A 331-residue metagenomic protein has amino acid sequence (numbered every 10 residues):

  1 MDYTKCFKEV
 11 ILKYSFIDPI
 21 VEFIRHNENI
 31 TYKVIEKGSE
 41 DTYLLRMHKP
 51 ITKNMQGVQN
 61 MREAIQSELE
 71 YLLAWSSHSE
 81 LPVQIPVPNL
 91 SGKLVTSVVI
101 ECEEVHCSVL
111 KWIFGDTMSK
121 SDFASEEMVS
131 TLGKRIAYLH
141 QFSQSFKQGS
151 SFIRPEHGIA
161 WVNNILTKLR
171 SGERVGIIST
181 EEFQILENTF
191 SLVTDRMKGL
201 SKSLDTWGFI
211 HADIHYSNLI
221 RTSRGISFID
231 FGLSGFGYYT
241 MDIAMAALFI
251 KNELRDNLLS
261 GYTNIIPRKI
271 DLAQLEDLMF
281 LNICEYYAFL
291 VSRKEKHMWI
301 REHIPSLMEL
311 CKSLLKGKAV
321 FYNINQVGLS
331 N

Functional and structural regions predicted by a protein language model:
M1-V21: Juxta-kinase regulatory segment immediately upstream of eukaryotic protein kinase catalytic domains
I17-E22, I270-Q274: A short linear hydrophobic-aromatic micro-motif
N27-E40, L44-L45, P86, S191-M241 (+1 more regions): Active-site acidic catalytic loop and adjacent metal/ATP-binding pocket of ATP-dependent phosphoryl transfer enzymes
E36-K147: ATP-binding pocket architecture of kinase catalytic cores
D122-E181: A cross-family kinase active-site recognition segment
E127, T131, I153, K269-M279: All-alpha amphipathic helical-bundle segments outside canonical DNA-binding/catalytic cores that form hydrophobic
Y239-P267, N282-M298: Active-site activation/catalytic loop segments of kinase-like enzymes and analogous catalytic loops in related
F289-N331: ATP/Mg2+ or Mg2+-diphosphate-binding catalytic cores that bind nucleotide phosphates or diphosphates via glycine-rich
